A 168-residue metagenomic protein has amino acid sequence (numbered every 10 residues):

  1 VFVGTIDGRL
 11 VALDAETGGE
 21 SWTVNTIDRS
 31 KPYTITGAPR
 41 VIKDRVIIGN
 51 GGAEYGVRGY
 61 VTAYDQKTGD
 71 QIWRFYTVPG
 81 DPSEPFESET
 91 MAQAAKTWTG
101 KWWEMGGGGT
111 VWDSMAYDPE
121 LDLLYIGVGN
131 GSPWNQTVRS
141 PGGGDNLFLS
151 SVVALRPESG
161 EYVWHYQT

Functional and structural regions predicted by a protein language model:
V1-T168: Secretory-pathway ectodomains
